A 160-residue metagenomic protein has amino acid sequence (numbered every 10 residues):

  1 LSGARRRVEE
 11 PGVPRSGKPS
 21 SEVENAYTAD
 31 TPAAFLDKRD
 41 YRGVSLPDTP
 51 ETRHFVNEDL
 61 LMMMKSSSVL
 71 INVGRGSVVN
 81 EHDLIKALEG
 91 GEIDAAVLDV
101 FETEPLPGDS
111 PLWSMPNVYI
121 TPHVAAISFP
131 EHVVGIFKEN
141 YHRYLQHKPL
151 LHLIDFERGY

Functional and structural regions predicted by a protein language model:
L1, R15-S16: Short hydrophobic alpha-helices and adjacent helix-cap/hinge residues
S2-G3, M64: Aromatic pocket-lining residues of Rossmann-like dinucleotide-binding sites
R6, A34-D37, V79, H132 (+1 more regions): Generic recognition of short, well-ordered alpha-helical interface segments
R6, E22, S114-P116: Short, structured coil segments at secondary-structure junctions
R7, E92, K148-P149: Residue-level recognition of short, well-ordered coil/turn positions that link secondary-structure elements
E10-G12: Short beta-strand "acidic-cap" motif of Rossmann-like dinucleotide-binding folds
S16-P111: Rossmann-like adenosine-cofactor binding region
E104-Y160: C-terminal helix-to-coil terminal segments
